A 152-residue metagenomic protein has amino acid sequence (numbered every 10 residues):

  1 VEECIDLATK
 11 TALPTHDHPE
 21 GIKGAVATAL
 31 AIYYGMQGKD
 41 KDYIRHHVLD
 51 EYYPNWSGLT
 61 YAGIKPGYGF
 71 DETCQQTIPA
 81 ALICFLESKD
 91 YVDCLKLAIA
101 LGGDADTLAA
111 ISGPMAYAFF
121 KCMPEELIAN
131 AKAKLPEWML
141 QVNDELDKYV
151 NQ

Functional and structural regions predicted by a protein language model:
E2-P19, G35-Y43: Inter-helical turn/loop segments and adjacent helix faces that build the functional surface of alpha-helical bundle
I5-D6, D50-G63, N143-Q152: Contiguous hydrophobic segments
A8-P14, G24-Y33, Q76, A80-Q152: Catalytic phosphate/nucleotide-handling subdomain of diverse soluble enzymes
T9-L13, T60-T73: Active-site flanking loop/helix segments enriched in acidic
H16-G21, P66-D71, D104: Solvent-exposed loop and edge beta-strand segments that line ligand/cofactor-binding and catalytic clefts
I22-V26, H46, D71-E72: An alpha-helix initiation/capping motif
A29, D40-Y68: Small-residue-rich helix-loop
